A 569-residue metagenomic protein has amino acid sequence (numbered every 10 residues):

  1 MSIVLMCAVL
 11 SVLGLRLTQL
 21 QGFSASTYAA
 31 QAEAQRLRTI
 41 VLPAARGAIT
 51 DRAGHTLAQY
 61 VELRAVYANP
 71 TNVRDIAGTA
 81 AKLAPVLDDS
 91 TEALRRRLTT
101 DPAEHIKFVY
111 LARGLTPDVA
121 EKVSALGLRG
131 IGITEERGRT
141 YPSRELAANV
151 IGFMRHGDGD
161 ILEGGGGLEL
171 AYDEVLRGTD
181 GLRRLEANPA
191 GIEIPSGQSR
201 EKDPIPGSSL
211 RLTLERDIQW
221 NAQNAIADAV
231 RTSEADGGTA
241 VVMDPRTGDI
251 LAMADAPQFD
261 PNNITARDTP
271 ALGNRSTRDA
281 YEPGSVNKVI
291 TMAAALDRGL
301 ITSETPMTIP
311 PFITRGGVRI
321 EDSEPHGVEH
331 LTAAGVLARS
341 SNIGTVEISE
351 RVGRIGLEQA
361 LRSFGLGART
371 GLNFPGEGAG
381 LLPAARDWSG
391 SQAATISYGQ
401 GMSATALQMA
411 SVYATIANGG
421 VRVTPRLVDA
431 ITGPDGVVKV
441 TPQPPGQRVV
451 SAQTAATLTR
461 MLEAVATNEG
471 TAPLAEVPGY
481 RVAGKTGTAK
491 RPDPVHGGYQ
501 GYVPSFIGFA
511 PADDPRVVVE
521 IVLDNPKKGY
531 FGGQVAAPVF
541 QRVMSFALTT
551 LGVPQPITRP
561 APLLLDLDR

Functional and structural regions predicted by a protein language model:
M1-T27: Hydrophobic alpha-helical transmembrane signal-anchor segments
F23, G78-P85, R97-G207, I521 (+1 more regions): Small/polar-residue-rich segments within soluble enzyme cores
Q35-L63: Short extracytoplasmic
R36, V41-A45, D180, E234-G238 (+1 more regions): Short, small/polar residue-rich loop motifs at catalytic or cofactor-binding pockets
Y60-A65, G157, A252-Q258: Short beta->alpha transition motifs characteristic of CBS
P189-S199, P245-S285, I290-N525, P562-R569: Beta-lactam-recognizing serine transpeptidase/beta-lactamase-like catalytic domain environment
I194-G238: Conserved, well-ordered alpha-helix/loop/beta-strand core segments that scaffold catalytic motifs
V438-Q443, A537-R569: Short, gly/Ser/Thr-rich active-site loops of penicillin-recognizing serine hydrolases
